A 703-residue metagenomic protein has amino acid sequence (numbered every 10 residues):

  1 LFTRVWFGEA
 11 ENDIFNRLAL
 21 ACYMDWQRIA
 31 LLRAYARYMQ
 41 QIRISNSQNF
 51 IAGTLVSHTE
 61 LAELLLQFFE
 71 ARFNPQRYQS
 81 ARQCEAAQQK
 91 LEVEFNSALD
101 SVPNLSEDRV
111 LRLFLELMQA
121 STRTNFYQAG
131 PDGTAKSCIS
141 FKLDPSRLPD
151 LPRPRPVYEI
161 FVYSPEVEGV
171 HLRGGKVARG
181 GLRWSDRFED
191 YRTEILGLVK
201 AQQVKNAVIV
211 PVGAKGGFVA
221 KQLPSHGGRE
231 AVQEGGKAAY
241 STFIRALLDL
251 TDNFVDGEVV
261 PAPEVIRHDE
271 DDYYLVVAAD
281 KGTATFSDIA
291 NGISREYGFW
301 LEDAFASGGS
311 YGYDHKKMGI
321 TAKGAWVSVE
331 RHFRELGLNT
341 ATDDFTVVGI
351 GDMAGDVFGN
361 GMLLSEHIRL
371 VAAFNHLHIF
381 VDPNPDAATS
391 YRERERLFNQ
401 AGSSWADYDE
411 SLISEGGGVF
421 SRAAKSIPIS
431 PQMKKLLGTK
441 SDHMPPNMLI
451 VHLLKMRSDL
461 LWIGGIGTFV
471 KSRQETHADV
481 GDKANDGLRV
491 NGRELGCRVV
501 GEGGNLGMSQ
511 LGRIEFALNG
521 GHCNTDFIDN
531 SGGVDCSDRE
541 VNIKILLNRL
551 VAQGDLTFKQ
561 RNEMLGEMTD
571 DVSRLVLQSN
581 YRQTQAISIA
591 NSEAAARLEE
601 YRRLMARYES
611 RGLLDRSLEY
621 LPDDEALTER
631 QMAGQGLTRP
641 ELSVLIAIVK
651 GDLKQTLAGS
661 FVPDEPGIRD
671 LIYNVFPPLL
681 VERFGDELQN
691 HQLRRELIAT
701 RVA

Functional and structural regions predicted by a protein language model:
L1-A278, S287-G292, D303-Y311: Extended, well-ordered protein cores
H226, K237, L248-E270, T283-A703: Non-transmembrane, aqueous-exposed alpha-helical and coiled segments at domain scale
